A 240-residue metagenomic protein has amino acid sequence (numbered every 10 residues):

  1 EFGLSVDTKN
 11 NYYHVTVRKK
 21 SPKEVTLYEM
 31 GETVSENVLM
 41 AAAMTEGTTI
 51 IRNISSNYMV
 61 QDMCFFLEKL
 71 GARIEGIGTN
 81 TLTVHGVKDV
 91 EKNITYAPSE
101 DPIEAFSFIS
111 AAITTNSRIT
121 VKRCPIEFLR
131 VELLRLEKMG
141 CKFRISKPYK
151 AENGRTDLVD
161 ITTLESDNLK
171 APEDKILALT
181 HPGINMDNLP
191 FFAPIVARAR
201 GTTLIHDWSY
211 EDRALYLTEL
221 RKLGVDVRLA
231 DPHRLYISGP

Functional and structural regions predicted by a protein language model:
E1-P240: Structural preference for solvent-exposed beta-strand-turn elements and adjacent flexible terminal/loop segments within
